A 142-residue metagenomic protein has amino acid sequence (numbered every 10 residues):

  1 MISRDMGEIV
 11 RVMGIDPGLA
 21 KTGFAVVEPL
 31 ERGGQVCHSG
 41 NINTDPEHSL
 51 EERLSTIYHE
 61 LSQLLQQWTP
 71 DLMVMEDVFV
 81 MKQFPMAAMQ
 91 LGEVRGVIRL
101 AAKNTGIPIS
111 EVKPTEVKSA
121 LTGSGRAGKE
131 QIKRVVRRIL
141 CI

Functional and structural regions predicted by a protein language model:
M1-I142: Phosphate- and other anionic-substrate recognition elements at nucleic-acid/protein interfaces
